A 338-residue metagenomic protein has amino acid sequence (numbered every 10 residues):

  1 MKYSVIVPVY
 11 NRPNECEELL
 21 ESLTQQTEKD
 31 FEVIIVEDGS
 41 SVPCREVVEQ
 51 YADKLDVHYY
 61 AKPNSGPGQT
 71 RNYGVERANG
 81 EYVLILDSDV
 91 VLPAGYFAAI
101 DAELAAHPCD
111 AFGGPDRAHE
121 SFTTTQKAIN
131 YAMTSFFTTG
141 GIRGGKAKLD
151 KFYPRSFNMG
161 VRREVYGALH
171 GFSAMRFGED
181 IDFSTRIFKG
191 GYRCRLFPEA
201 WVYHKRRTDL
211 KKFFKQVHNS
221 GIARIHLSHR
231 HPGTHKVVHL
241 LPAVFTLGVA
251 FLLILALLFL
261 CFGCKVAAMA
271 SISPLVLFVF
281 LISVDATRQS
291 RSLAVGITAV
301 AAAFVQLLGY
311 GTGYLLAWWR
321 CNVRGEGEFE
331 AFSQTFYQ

Functional and structural regions predicted by a protein language model:
E21-D30: Short, acidic, metal-binding catalytic loop of nucleotide-sugar glycosyltransferases
S22, E37-E46, N64-S65, D87-P93: A conserved acidic beta->alpha catalytic loop
P43, V90-E103, T185: Acidic donor-binding/catalytic loop of UDP-sugar-dependent glycosyltransferases, especially processive GT2
K62-A78, A99, L149, Y153-S156: Glycine-rich, basic loop-to-helix element that forms the pyrophosphate-binding segment of sugar-nucleotide handling
V83: Short aromatic/hydrophobic "clamp" motif used to bind/position activated sugar donors
G95-K127, W201, K205: Conserved donor NDP-sugar-binding/catalytic core segment of glycosyltransferases
S173-H235: Catalytic donor/gating beta->alpha subdomain of glycosyltransferases that bind UDP-sugars
F245-V323: Membrane-embedded multi-pass helical conduit in multi-pass membrane proteins, especially envelope-biosynthetic
